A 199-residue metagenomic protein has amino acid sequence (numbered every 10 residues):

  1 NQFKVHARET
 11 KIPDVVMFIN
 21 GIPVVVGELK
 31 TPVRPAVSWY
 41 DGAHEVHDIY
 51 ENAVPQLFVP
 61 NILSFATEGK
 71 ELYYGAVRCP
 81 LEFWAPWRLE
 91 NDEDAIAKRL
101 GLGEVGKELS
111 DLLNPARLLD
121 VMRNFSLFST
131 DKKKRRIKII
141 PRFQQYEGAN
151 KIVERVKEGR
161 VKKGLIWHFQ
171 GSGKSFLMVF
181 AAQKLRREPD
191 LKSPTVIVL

Functional and structural regions predicted by a protein language model:
N1-V196: ATP-dependent helicase/translocase motor core
